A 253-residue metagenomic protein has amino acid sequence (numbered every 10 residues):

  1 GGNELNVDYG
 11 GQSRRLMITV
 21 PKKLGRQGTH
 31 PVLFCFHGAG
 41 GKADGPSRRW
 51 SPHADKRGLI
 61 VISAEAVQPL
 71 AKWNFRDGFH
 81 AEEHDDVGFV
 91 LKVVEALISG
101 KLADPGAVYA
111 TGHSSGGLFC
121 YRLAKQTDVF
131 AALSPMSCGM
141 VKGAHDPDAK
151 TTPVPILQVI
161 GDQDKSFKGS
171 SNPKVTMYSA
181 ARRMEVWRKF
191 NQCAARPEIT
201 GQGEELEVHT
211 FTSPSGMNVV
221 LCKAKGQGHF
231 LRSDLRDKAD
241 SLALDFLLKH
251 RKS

Functional and structural regions predicted by a protein language model:
G1-V32, K56, G78, E82 (+9 more regions): A domain-start/cap signature at the N-terminus of enzymes
L24-A71, K142-G143, S166-K168, F230: Short substrate-entry loop that stabilizes the transition state in hydrolases
E65-D85: Cap/lid segment of the alpha/beta-hydrolase catalytic domain
F79-K101: Alpha/beta-hydrolase active-site loop
T151-I156, S215-V219: Short, proline-enriched alpha-helix->beta-strand connector loops that line the catalytic pocket of alpha/beta-hydrolase
Q158-I160: Short beta-strand/loop motif that positions the catalytic acidic residue of the alpha/beta-hydrolase fold
K165-S179, R232: Conserved alpha/beta-hydrolase "acid-adjacent" motif
G228-L235: Catalytic histidine-centered segment of alpha/beta-hydrolase-like enzymes
